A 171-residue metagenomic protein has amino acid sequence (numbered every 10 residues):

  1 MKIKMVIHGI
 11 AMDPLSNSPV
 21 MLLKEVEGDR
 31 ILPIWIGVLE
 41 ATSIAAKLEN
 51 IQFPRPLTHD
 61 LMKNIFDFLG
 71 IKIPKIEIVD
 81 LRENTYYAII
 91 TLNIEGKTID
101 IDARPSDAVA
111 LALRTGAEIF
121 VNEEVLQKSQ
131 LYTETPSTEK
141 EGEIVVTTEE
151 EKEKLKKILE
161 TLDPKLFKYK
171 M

Functional and structural regions predicted by a protein language model:
M1-V109, L113-M171: Divalent-cation
